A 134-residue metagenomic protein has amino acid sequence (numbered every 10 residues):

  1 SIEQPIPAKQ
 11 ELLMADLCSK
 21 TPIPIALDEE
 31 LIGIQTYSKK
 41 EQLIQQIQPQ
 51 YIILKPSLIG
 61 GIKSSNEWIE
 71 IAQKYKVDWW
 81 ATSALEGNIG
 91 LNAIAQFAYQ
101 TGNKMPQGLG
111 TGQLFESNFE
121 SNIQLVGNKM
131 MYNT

Functional and structural regions predicted by a protein language model:
S1-Q10, I23-Q35, P49-G60: Catalytic beta/alpha-barrel core
P5, A26, S65, A72 (+1 more regions): Small-side-chain structural scaffolding
I6-S19, I34-S38, G60-I71, G90: Active-site-adjacent beta->alpha loops and helix N-cap segments on the catalytic face of soluble alpha/beta enzymes
D16-I25, I44-I52, I71-D78, A98-M105: Glycine-enriched alpha-helix->loop->beta-strand junction motifs that scaffold or abut catalytic
I47-I52, L58, S64-Q73, D78-W80 (+2 more regions): Active-site capping/gating regions of soluble enzymes
I52, P56-G61, Q107-F115: Glycine-rich phosphate-binding active-site loops on the catalytic face of alpha/beta enzymes
A84-T134: Flexible C-terminal active-site loop/helix
